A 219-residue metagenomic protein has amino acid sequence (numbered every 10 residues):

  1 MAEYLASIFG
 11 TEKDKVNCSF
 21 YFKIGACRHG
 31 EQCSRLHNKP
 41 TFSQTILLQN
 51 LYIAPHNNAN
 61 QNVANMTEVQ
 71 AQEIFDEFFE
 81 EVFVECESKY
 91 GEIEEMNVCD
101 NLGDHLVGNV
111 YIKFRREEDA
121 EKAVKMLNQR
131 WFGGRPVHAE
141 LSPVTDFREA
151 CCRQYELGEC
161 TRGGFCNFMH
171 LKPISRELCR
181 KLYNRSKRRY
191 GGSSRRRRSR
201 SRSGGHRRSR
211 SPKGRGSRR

Functional and structural regions predicted by a protein language model:
M1-R219: Cys/His Zn-binding finger modules involved in RNA regulation
